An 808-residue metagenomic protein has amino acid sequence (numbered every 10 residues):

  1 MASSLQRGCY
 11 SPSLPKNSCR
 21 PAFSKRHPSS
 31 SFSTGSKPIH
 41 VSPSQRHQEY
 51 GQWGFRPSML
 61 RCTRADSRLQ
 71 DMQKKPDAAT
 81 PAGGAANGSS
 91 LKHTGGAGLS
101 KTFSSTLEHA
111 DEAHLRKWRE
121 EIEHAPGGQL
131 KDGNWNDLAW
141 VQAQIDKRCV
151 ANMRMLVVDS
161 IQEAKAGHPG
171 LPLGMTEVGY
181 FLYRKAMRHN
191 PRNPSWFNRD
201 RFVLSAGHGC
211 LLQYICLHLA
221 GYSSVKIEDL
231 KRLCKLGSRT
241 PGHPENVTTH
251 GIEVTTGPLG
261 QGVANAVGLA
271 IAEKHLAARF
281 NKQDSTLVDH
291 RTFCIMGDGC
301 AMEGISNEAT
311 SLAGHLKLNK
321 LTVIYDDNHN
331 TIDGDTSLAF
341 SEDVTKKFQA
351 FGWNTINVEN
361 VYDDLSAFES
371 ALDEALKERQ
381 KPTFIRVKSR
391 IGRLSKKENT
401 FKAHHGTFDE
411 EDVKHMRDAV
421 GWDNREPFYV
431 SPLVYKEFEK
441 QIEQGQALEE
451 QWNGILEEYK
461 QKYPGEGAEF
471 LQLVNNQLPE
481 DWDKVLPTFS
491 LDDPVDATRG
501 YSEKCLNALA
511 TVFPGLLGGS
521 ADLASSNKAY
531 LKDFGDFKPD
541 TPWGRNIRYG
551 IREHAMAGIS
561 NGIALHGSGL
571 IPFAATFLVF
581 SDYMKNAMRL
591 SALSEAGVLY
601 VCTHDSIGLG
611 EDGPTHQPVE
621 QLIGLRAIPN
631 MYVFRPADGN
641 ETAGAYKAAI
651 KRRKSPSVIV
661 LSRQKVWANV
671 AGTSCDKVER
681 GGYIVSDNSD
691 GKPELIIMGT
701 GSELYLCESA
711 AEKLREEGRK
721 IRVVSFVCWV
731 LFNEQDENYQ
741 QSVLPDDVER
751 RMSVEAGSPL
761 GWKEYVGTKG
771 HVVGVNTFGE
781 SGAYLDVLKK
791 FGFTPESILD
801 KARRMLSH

Functional and structural regions predicted by a protein language model:
M1-Q48: N-terminal chloroplast transit peptides
A2-S3, G8-C9, F23, P28 (+14 more regions): Conserved acidic/glycine
A143-R154, R188-H189, K226-T248, A524-K538 (+3 more regions): Acidic-glycine-rich active-site phosphate/pyrophosphate-binding loop
L156-I161, P191-R199, P241-T255, L287-F293 (+3 more regions): Glycine/charged-rich beta-loop-alpha catalytic/anionic-binding loops adjacent to active sites
A164, D200-R201, I252-T255, S285-E303 (+5 more regions): A short, small-residue-rich loop immediately preceding and capping a beta-strand
M175-H315, Y530-L531, I559, I563: Cofactor-binding active-site loop characterized by glycine-rich and histidine/acidic residues
Y222-R232, A313-D326, Q349-W353, S591-I607 (+1 more regions): A glycine-rich helix N-cap at a beta->alpha junction
K235-V247, N265, I271, H275-D289 (+5 more regions): Thiamine diphosphate
